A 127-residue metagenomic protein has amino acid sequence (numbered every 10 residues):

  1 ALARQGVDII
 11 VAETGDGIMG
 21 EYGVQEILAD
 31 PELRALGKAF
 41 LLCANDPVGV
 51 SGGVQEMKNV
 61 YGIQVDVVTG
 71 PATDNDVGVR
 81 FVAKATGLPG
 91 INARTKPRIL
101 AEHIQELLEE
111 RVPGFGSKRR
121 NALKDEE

Functional and structural regions predicted by a protein language model:
A1, I9, T14-E102: Conserved catalytic-core segment of NTP-binding enzymes
G6: Short acidic/histidine-rich motifs immediately flanking catalytic phosphotransfer sites in two-component signaling
K96-R119: C-terminal helix of von Willebrand factor
K118-E127: Long, low-complexity, intrinsically disordered segments
